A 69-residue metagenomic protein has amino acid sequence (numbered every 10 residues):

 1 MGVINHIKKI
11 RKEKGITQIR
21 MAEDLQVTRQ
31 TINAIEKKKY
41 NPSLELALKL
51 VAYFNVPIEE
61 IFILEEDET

Functional and structural regions predicted by a protein language model:
M1-E13: A short, Lys/Arg-rich alpha-helix, primarily the initiator
K12, E23, A52: Alpha-helical residues within the helix-turn-helix
K12, Y40-N41: Short amphipathic helical patch at the helix-1/turn junction of helix-turn-helix
I16-N33: Short alpha-helical DNA-recognition segment
E45-E60: DNA major-groove recognition helix of helix-turn-helix/homeodomain DNA-binding modules
E60-T69: Short, charged recognition helix plus adjacent turn of helix-turn-helix-like nucleic-acid-binding domains
